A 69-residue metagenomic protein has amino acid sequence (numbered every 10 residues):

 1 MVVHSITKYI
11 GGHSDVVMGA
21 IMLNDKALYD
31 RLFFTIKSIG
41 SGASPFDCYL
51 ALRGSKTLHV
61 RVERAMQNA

Functional and structural regions predicted by a protein language model:
M1: Catalytic PLP-binding core of fold-type I/II PLP enzymes
H4-A69: Active-site C-terminal subdomain of aminotransferase-like
